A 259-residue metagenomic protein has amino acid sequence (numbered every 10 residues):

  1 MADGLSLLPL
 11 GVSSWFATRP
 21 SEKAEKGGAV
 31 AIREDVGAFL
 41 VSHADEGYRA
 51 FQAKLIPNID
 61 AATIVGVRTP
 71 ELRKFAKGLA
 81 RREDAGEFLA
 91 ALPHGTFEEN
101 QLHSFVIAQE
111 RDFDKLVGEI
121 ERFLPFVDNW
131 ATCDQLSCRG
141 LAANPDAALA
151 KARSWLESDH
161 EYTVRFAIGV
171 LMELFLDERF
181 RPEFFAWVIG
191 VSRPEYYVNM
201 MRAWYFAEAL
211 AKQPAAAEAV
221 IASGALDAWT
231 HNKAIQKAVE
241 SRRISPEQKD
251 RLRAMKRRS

Functional and structural regions predicted by a protein language model:
L5-L10: Leucine-biased recognition of intrinsically disordered, low-complexity hydrophobic segments
E22-E25: Charged/polar low-complexity intrinsically disordered segments
G27-S259: Alpha-helical scaffold domains
